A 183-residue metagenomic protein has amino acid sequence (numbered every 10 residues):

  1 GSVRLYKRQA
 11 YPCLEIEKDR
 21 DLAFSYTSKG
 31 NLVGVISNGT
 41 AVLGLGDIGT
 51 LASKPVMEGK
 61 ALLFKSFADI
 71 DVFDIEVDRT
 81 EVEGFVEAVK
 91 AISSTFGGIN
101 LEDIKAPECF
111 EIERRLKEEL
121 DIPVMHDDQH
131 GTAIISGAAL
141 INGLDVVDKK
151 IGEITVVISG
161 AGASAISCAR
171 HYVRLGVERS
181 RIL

Functional and structural regions predicted by a protein language model:
G1-Q9: Conserved small/polar residues in nucleotide/adenosyl-binding loops
Q9-A10, D78-R79, H130-A133: Conserved, well-structured ligand/cofactor-binding cores
A10-Y11, R20-L32, I36-F73: ATP-dependent carboxylate/acyl-activation modules
R20-S25, S66, I70-F96, E102: An N-terminal-biased, well-structured beta-alpha scaffold segment characteristic of Rossmann-like dinucleotide-binding
A23-K29, K65-S66, A91-S93, K117-E118 (+2 more regions): Solvent-exposed alpha-helices and their adjacent loops that cap or buttress functional pockets in soluble metabolic
G34, D74-E76, N100, V157-I158 (+2 more regions): Structured core elements
I36-S37, L43-L45, L51-P55, V82-G131: Phosphate/diphosphate ligand-binding glycine-rich loop within oxidoreductases
L43, I48-A68, H126, I134-L183: Glycine-rich phosphate/diphosphate-binding loop of Rossmann-like nucleotide-binding domains
